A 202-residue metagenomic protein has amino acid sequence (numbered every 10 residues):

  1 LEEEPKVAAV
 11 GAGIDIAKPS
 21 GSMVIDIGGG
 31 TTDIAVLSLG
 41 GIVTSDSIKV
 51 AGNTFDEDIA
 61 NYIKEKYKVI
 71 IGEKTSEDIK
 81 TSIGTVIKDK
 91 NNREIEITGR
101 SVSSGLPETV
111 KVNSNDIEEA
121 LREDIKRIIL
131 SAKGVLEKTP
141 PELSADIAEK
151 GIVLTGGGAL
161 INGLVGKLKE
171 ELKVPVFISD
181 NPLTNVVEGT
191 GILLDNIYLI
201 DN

Functional and structural regions predicted by a protein language model:
L1, K169-G191, I200: Conserved phosphate-binding/catalytic loops in two-lobed NTP-binding clefts
L1-I25, G191-L199: Conserved phosphate-binding catalytic cores of ATP/NTP-utilizing and phosphoryl-transfer enzymes
I16-T44, N91, N162, T190: Gly/Thr-rich phosphate-binding beta-strand-loop-beta motif of the actin/hexokinase/Hsp70
D26, I59, A132, L154 (+1 more regions): Residue-level signature of catalytic and energy-coupling elements of molecular machines, predominantly ATP/GTP-dependent
L39-R122: Phosphate-binding glycine-rich/basic clefts of nucleotide- and phosphate-handling proteins, predominantly
G41-V43, A145-K150, L172-P175: Short, surface-exposed connector motifs at secondary-structure boundaries
A120-A148, L193-N196: Phosphate/ATP-binding catalytic cores across multiple sugar-kinase/actin-like superfamilies, primarily ASKHA
S144-L168: Glycine-rich phosphate-binding loops at beta-strand->alpha-helix junctions
